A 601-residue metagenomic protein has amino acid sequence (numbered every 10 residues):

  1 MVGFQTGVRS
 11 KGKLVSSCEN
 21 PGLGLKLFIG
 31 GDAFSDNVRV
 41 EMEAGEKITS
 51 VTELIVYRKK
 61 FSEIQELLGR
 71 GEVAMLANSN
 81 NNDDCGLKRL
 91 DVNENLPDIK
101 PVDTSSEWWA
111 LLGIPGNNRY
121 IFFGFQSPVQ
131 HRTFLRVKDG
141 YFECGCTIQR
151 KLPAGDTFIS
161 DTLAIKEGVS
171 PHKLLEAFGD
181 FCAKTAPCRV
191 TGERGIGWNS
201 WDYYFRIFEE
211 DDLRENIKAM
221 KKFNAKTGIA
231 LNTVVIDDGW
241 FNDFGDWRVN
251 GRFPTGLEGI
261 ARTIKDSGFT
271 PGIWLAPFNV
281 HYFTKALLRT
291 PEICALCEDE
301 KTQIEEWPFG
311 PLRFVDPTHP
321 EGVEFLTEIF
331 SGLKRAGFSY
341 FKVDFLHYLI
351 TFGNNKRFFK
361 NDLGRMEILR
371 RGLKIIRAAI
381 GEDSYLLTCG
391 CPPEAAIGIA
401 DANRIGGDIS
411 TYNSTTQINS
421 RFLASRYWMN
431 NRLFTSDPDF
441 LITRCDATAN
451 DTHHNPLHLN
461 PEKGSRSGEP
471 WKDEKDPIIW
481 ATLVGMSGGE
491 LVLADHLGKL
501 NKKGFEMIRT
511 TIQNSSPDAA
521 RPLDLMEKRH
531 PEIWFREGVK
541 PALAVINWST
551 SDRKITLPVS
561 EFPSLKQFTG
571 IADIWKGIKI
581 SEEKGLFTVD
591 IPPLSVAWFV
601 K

Functional and structural regions predicted by a protein language model:
M1-G228, Y340: Carbohydrate-recognition beta-sandwich/jelly-roll modules in extracellular/periplasmic carbohydrate-active proteins
Y57-G71, S560-G577: Solvent-exposed beta-hairpin/edge-strand motifs
R132-Y141, T569-L586: Solvent-exposed beta-strand/loop surfaces of large extracellular or lumenal domains
G155, W198, V234, I264 (+3 more regions): Conserved, mostly hydrophobic/aromatic
R194-W198, Y204-S331, Y340-V343, Y348-K360: Aromatic-lined carbohydrate-binding/catalytic grooves of carbohydrate-active enzymes
L288-P320, E324, R371-K499: Glycan-recognition surfaces
I478-W480, V484-S487, V492, M526-S564 (+1 more regions): Carbohydrate-binding surface patches
E583-K601: C-terminal beta-strand-rich structural cap/linker in extracellular carbohydrate-active enzymes
